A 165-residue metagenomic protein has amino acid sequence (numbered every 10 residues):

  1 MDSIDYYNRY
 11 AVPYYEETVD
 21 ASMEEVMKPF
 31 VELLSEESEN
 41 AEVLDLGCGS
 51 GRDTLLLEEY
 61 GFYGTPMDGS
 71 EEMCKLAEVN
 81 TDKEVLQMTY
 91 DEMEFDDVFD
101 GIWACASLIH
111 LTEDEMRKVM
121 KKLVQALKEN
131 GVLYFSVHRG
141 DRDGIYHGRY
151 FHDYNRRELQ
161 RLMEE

Functional and structural regions predicted by a protein language model:
M1-D97, L111-K118, K122, V132-E165: Class I (Rossmann-like) S-adenosyl-L-methionine-dependent methyltransferase catalytic domain, capturing the SAM-binding
D100: Conserved acidic residues
W103-A104: A conserved beta-strand element that flanks and buttresses the S-adenosyl-L-methionine
S107: Hydrophobic adenine-recognition pocket in adenosine-nucleotide-binding enzymes
